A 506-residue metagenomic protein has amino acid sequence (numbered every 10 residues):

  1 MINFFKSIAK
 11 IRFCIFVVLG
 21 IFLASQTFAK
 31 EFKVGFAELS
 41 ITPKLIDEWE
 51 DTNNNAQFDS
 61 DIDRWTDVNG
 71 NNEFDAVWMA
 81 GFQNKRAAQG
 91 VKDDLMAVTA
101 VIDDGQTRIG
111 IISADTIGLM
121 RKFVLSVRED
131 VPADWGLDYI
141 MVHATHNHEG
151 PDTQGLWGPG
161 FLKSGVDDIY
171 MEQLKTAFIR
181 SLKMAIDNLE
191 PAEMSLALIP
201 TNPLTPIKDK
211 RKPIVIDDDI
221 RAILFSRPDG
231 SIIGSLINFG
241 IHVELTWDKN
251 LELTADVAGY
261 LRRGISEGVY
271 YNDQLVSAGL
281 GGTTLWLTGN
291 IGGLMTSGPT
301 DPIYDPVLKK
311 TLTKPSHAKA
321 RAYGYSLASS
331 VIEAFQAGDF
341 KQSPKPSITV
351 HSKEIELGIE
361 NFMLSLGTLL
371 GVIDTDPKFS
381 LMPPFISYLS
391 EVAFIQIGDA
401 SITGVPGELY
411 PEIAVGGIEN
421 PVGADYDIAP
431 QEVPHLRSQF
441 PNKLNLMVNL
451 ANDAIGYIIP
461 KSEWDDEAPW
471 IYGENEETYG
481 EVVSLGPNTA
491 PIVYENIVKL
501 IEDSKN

Functional and structural regions predicted by a protein language model:
M1, V17, I41: Conserved S/T- and glycine-rich ATP-binding loop of Class I adenylate-forming
I2-I15: Bacterial N-terminal signal peptides that target proteins for export
R12-A24: Bacterial N-terminal signal peptides
K30-A144, P151-A322, A328, F335-N506: Conserved beta-alpha junction segments in alpha/beta enzyme cores
